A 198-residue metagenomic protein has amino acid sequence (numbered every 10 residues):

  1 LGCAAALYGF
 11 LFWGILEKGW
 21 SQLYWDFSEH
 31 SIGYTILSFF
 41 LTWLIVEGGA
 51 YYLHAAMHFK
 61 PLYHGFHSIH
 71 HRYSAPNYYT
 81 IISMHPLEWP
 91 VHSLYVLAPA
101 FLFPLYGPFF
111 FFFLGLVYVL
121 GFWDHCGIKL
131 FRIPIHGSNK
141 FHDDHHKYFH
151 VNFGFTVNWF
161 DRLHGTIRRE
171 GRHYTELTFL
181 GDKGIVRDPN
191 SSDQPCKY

Functional and structural regions predicted by a protein language model:
L1-G9, S38, T42, V46 (+2 more regions): Hydrophobic alpha-helical membrane-embedded or membrane-associated segments
G2-Q22, L94-F103: Alpha-helical transmembrane segments and their membrane-interface junctions in multi-pass membrane proteins
A5-K18, L44-H64: Transmembrane alpha-helix/helix-exit interface in multi-pass inner-membrane proteins
F12-G33, R132-I133: Membrane interface segments of multi-pass transport proteins and intramembrane proteases
Y24, S28-I36, F40, Y78 (+3 more regions): Hydrophobic, aromatic-rich alpha-helical transmembrane segments and their membrane-interface anchor motifs
H30-Y51, A55, F110-F111, V117 (+2 more regions): Membrane-embedded alpha-helical segments that form the functional core of polytopic membrane enzymes, especially those
M57-Y198: Cytosolic/stromal cytosol-facing helical appendages immediately following the last transmembrane segment
